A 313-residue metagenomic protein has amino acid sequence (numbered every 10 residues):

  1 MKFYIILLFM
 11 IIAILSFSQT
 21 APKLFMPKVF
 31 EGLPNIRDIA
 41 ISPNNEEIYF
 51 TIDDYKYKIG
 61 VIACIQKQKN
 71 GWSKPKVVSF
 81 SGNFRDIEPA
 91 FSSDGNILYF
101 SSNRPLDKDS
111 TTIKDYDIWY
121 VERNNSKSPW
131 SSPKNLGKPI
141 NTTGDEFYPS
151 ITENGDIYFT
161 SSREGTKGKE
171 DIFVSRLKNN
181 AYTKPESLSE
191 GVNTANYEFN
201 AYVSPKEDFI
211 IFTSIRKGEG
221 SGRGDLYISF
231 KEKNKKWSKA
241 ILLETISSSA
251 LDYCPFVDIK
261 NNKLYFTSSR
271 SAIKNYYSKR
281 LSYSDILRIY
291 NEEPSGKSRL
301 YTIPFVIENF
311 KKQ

Functional and structural regions predicted by a protein language model:
M1-A21: Bacterial Sec-dependent N-terminal signal peptides
Q19-Q313: Short, conserved micro-motifs composed of acidic
